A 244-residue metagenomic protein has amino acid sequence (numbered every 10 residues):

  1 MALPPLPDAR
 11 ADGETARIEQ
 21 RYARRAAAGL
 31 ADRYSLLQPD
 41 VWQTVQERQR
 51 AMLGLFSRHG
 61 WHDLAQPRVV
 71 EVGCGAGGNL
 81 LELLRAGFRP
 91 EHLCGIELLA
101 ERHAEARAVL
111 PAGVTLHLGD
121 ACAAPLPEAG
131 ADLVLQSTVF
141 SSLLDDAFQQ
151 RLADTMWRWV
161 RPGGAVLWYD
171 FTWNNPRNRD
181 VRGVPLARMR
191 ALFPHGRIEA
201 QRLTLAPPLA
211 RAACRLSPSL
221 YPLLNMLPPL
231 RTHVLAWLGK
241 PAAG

Functional and structural regions predicted by a protein language model:
M1-S35: N-terminal, positively charged/glycine-rich alpha-helical extensions of SAM-dependent methyltransferases
V45-A65, E82: Conserved alpha-helix/loop element of class I SAM-dependent methyltransferases that forms part of the SAM/SAH-binding
V70, G78-A123: Class I SAM-dependent methyltransferase SAM/SAH-binding core
C122-V134: A short acidic, Gly/Pro-enriched loop at the edge of an enzyme's catalytic core that lines a small-molecule cofactor
Q150-P162: A short glycine-rich, Lys/Arg-flanked "PGG" loop and its adjoining helix->strand segment in the class I
G163-D170: Conserved beta-strand signature within the Rossmann-like core of class I S-adenosyl-L-methionine
V181-G196, A200-Q201: Short alpha-helix
A187, Q201-G244: A C-terminal cap/extension of S-adenosyl-L-methionine-dependent methyltransferases that defines the acceptor-substrate
